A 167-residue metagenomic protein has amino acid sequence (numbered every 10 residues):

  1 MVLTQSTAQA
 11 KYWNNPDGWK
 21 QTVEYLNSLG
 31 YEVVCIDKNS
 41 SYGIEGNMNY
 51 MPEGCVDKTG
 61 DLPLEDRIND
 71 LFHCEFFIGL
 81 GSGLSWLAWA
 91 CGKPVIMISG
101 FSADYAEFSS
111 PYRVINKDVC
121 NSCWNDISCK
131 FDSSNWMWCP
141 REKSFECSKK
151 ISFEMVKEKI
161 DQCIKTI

Functional and structural regions predicted by a protein language model:
M1-A10: Conserved donor-binding/catalytic core segment of Leloir-type glycosyltransferases
L3, T59, I115-N116: Residue-level detector of conserved, well-ordered beta-strand and adjacent loop positions that form binding/recognition
T4, C35-N47, D126-W136: Short regulatory "switch" loops immediately downstream of catalytic or recognition motifs within protein catalytic
T4-Q5, D37, F77, S152-M155 (+1 more regions): Bulky hydrophobic/aromatic packing residues
Q5, V56, R141-E142: A short, mixed-charge helix-start or loop-turn motif at secondary-structure junctions
Q9-W13, E146-C147: A generic structural signal for short coil/turn motifs at secondary-structure boundaries
W13-A103: Donor-binding and catalytic core of enzymes assembling or modifying cell-surface/extracellular glycoconjugates
Y50, W89-T166: Nucleotide-sugar donor-binding patch of glycosyltransferase catalytic domains
